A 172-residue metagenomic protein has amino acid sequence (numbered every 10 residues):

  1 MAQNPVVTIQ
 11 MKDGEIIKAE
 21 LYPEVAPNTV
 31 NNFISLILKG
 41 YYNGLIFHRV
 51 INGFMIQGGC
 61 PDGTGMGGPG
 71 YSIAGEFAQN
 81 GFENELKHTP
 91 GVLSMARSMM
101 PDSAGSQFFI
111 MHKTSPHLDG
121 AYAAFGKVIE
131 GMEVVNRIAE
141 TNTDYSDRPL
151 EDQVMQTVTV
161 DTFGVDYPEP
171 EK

Functional and structural regions predicted by a protein language model:
M1-K172: Cyclophilin-like peptidyl-prolyl cis-trans isomerases
